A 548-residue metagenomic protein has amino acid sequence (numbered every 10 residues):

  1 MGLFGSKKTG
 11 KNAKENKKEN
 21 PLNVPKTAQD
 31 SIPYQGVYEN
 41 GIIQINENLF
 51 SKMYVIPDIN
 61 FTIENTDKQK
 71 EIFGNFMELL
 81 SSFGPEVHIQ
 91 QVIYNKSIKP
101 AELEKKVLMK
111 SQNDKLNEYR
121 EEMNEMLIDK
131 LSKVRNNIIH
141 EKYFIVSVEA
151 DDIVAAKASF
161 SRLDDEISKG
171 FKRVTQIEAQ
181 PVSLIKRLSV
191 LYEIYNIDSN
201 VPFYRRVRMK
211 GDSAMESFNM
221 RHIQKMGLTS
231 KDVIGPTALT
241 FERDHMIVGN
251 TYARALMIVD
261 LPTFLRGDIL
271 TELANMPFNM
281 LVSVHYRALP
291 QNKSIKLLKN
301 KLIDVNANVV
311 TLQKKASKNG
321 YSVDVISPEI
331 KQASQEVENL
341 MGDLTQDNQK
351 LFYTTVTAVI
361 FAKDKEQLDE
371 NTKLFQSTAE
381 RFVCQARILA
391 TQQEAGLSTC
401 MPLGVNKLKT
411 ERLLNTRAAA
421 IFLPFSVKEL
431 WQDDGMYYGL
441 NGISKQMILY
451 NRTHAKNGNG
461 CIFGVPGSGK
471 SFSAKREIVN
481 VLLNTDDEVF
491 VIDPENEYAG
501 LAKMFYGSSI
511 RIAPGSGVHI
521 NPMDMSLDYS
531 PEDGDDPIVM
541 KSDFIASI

Functional and structural regions predicted by a protein language model:
M1-F425: Extended, folded cores of ATP/NTP-driven motor/assembly subunits in large transport and secretion machines
Y38-Q44, I59, T66, G74-L79 (+2 more regions): Glycine-rich phosphate-binding loop of nucleotide-binding enzymes
Q69, F160, L368, K470-K475 (+1 more regions): Short, charged, low-complexity patches
Q91-L103, N117-E121, S132, R476-I548: Switch/coupling segment of Walker-type NTPase motor domains
V134-N137, V146-R162, W431-T453, N459: A cross-taxonomic marker for long C-terminal extensions/tails that follow the last structured domain
V148-A150, A288, D364, T453-H454 (+3 more regions): A broadly conserved detector of short glycine/acidic/proline-rich loop/turn motifs that flank catalytic sites and bind
I153, K157, S327-I330, K365 (+3 more regions): Hydrophobic alpha-helical scaffolding
G404-H454: Glycine-rich nucleotide cofactor-binding entry segment
